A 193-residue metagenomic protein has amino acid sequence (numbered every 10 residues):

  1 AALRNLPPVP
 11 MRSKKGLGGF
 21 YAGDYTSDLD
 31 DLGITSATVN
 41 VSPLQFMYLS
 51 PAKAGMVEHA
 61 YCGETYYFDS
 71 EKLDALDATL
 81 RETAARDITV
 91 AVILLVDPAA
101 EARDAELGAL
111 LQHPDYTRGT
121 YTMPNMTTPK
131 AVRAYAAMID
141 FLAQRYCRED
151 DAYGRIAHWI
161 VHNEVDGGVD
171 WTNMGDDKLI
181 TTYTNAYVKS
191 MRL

Functional and structural regions predicted by a protein language model:
A1-Q45: Boundary/entry segment of secreted carbohydrate-active catalytic domains
T35-L193: Substrate-binding cleft and catalytic face of glycoside hydrolase catalytic domains, especially the flexible beta-alpha
